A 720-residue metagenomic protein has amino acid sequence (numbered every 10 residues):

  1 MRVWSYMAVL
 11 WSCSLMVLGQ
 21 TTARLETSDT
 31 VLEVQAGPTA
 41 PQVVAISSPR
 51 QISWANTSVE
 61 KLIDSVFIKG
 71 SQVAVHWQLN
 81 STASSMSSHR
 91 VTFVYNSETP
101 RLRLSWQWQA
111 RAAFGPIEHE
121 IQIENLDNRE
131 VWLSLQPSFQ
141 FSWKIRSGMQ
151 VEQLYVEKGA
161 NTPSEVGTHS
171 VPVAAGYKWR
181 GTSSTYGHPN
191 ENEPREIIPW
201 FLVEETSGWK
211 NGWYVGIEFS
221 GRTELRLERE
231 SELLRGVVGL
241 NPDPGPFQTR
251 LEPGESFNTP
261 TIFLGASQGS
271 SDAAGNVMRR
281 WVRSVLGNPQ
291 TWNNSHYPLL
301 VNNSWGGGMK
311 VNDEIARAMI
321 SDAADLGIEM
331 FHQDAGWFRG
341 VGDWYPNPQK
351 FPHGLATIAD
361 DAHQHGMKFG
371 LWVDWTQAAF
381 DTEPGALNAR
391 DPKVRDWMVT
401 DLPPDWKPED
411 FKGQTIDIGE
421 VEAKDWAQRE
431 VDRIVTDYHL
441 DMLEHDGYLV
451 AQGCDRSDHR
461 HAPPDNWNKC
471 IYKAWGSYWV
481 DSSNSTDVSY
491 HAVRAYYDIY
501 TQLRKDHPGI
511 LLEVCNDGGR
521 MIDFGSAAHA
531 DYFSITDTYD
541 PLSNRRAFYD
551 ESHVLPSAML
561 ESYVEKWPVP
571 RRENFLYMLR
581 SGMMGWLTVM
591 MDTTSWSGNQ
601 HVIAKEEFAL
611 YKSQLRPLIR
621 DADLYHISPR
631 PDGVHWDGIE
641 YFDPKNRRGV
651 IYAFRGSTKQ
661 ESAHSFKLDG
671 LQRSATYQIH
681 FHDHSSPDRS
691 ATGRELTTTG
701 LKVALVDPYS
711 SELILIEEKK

Functional and structural regions predicted by a protein language model:
T21-E230, G245, T676-P687: Polysaccharide-binding surfaces and accessory modules of carbohydrate-active proteins
E26-L32, T39, L62, Y496-D688 (+2 more regions): Active-site-proximal substrate-binding groove within the catalytic cores of carbohydrate-active enzymes
D29, T249-Q268, Y709-E717: Short Pro-Gly-centered flexible turn/kink motifs
Y297-L299, G308-M309, W375-R433, D437: Active-site-adjacent "subsite" loops/lids of carbohydrate-active enzymes
L300-D313, G340-H353, P408-Q428, S477-V493: The substrate-binding groove and active-site-proximal loops of carbohydrate-active enzymes, especially glycoside
I315-G336: Catalytic domains of carbohydrate-active enzymes, especially glycoside hydrolases
D343-P352, Q377-K407, D455-N468, A527-T536: Aromatic- and acidic-residue-enriched segments that line the glycan-binding/catalytic groove of carbohydrate-active
A691-K720: C-terminal beta-strand-rich structural cap/linker in extracellular carbohydrate-active enzymes
